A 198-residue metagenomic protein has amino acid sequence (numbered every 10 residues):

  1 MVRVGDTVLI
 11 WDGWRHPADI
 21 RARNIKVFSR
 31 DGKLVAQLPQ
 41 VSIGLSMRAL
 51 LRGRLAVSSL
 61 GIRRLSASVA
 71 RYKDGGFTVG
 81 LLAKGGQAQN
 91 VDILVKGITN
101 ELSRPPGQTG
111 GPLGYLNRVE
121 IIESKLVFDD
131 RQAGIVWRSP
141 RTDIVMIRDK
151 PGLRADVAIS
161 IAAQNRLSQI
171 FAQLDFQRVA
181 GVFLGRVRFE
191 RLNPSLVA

Functional and structural regions predicted by a protein language model:
M1-T7, R30, S46-R48, I62 (+2 more regions): Extracellular/lumenal and peripheral-membrane lipid-interaction modules
V2-D19: Short extracytoplasmic
V4, D130, Q169-F171: A short, acidic/glycine-rich surface segment
T7, R23, N117, A172-L174: Residue-level detector of beta-strand structural context in well-folded domains
I10-D12, P112, D175: Extended terminal
P17-D19, N24-M146: Secondary-structure transition motifs
L34, R52-V57, V79, I135-A198: Interface amphipathic segments
